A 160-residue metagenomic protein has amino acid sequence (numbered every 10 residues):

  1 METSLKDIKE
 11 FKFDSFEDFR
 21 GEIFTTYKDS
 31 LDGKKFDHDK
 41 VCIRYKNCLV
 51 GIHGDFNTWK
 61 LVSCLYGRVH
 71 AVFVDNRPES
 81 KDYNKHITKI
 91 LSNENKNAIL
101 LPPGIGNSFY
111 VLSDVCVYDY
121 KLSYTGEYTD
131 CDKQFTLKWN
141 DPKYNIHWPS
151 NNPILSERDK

Functional and structural regions predicted by a protein language model:
M1-E94, V115, L122-K160: Non-catalytic, conserved peripheral segments adjacent to functional cores
L91-D114: Conserved metal-binding segment of the jelly-roll/cupin
